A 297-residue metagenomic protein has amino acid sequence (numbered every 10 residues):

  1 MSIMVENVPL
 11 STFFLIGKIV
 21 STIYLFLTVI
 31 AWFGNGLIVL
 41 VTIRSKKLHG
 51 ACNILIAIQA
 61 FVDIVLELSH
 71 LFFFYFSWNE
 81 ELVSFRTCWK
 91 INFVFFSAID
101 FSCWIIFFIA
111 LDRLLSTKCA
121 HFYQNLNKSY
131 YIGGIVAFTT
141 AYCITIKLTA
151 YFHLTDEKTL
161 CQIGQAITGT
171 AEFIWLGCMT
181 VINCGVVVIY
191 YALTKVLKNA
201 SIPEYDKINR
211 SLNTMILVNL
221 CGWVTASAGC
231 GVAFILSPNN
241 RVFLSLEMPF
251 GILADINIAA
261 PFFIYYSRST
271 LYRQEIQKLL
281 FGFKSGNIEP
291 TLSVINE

Functional and structural regions predicted by a protein language model:
M1-E297: Seven-transmembrane-like multi-pass membrane architecture, highlighting hydrophobic TM helices and the outer-facing
